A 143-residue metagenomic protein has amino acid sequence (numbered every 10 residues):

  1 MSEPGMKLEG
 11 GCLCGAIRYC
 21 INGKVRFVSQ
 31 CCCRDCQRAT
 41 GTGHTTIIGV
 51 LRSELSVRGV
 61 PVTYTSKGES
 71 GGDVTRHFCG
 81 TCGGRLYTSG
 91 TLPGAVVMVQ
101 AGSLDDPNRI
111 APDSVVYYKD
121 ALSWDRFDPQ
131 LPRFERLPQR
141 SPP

Functional and structural regions predicted by a protein language model:
M1-P143: A short Gly-Trp-Pro
